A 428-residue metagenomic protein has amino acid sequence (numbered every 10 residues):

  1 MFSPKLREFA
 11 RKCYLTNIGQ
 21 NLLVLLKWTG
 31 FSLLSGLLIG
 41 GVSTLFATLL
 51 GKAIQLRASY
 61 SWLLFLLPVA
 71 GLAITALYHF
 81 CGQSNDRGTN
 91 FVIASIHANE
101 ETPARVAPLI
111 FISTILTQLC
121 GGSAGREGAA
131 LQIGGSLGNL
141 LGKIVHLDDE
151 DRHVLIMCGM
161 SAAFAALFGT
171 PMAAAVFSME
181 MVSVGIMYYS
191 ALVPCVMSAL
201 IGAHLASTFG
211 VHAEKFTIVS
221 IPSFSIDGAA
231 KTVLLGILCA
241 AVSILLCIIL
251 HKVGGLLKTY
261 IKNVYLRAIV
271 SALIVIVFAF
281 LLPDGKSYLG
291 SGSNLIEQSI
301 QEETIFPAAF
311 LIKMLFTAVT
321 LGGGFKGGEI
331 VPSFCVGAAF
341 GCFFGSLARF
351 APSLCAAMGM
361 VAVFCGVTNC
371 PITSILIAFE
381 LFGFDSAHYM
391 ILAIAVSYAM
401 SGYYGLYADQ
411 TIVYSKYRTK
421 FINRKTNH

Functional and structural regions predicted by a protein language model:
M1-H428: Alpha-helical transmembrane segments and immediately membrane-proximal extracytoplasmic
